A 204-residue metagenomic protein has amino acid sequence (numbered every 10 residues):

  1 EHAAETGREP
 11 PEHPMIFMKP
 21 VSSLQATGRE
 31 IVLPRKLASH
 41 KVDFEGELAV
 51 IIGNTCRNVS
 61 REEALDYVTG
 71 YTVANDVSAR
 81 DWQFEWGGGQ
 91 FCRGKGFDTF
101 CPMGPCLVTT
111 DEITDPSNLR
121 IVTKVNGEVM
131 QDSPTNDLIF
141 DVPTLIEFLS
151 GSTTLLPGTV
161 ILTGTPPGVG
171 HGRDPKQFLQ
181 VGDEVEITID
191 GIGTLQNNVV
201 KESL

Functional and structural regions predicted by a protein language model:
E1-A38: Extended, compositionally biased flexible segments
A3-A4, T27, V59-R61, D81-Q83: Short helix/loop capping segments that flank catalytic or ligand/cofactor-binding pockets
A4-G7, V32-V42, C56-E63, F91-K95 (+1 more regions): A generic local secondary-structure boundary/capping motif
A4-R8, M15, R80-L204: Catalytic-pocket segment enriched in acidic/His residues
P11-P14, P20, S39, F44-E47 (+4 more regions): Short coil/turn connectors at secondary-structure junctions
V21-S22, G53-R57, V77-S78, T110-E112 (+1 more regions): Short loop segments at secondary-structure junctions
R29-A38, G46-L48, I52-C56, T123 (+2 more regions): Hydrophobic beta-sheet segments that form the core/acyl-binding groove of ACP/CoA-dependent acyl-chain-processing
E47-N54, N58-N75: RNA pseudouridine synthases
